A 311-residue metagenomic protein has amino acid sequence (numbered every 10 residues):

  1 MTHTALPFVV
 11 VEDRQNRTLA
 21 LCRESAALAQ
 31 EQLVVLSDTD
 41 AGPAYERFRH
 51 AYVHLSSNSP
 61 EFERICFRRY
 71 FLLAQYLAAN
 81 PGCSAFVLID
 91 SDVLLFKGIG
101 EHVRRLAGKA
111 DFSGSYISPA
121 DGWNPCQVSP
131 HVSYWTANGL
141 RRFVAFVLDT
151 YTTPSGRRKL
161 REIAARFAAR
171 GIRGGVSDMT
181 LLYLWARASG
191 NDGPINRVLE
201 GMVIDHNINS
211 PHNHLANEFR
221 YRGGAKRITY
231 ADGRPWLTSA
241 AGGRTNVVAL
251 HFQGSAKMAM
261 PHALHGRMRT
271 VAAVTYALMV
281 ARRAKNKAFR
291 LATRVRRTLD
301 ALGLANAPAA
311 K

Functional and structural regions predicted by a protein language model:
M1-N58, R64, Q75-A79, A137-N138 (+2 more regions): N-terminal anchoring/stem segment of glycosyltransferases
V10-R14, I89-S91, S115-S118: Short His-Asn-centered micro-motif
V34-S37, A85-D90, S113-G114, G193-L199: A structural signal for short, well-ordered beta-strand segments and their strand-loop junctions that often border
T39-Y45, G122, G201-D205: A short acidic, often aromatic-flanked loop/helix-cap motif at beta-alpha or helix-coil junctions that lines enzyme
E63-Y70, G175-T180: Conserved glycosyltransferase catalytic-site signature
I65-S113: GT-A fold catalytic core of metal-dependent nucleotide-sugar glycosyltransferases, centered on the diacidic
I99-M179: Conserved catalytic core of nucleotide-sugar-dependent glycosyltransferases
R142-T275: Catalytic core and acceptor-binding pocket of nucleotide-sugar-dependent glycosyltransferases
